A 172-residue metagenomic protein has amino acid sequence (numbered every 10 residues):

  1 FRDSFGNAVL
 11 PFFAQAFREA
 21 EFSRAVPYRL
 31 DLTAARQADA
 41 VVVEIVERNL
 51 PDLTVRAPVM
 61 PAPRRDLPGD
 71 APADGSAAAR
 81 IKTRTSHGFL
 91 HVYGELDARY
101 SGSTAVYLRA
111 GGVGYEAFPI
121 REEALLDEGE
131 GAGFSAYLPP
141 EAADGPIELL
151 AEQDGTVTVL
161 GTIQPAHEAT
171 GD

Functional and structural regions predicted by a protein language model:
F1-D172: Extracellular glycan-modifying ectodomains
